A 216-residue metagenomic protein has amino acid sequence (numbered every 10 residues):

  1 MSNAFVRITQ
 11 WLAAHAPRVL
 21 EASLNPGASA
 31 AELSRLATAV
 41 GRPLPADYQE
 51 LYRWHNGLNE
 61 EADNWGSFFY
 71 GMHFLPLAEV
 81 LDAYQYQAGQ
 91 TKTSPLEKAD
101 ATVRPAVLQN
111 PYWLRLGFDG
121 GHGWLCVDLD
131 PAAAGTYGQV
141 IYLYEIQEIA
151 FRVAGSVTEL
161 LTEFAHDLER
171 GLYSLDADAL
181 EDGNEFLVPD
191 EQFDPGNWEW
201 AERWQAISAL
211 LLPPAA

Functional and structural regions predicted by a protein language model:
M1-G121, F193-A216: A surface-exposed partner-binding patch
L58, H122, A133, D167: Short loop/turn segments at secondary-structure transitions that flank enzyme active sites
W124-V127, T136-Y137, A150-F151: Short helix/loop capping segments that flank catalytic or ligand/cofactor-binding pockets
D128-A133, I141-Y144: Low-complexity, glycine/alanine/valine/leucine- and proline-rich hydrophobic stretches
G138-Q139, G183: Glycine-centered loop/turn motifs
I141-E148, E191-D194, Q205: Secondary-structure transition/turn motif
I141-Y142, E148-R170: Compact, glycine/acidic-enriched structural inserts
F164-F193: Extended, basic/helix-rich recognition subdomains
